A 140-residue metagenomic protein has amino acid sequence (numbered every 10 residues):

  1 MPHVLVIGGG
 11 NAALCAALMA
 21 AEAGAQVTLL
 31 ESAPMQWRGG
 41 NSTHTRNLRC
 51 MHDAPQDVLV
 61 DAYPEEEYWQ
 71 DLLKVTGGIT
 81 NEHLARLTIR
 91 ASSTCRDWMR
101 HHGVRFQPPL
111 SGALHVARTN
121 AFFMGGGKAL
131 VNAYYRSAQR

Functional and structural regions predicted by a protein language model:
M1-A12, T28: Beta1/beta-strand and adjacent pyrophosphate-binding region of the FAD-binding site in flavoprotein oxidoreductases
A12-A13, L130: Catalytic-loop motifs flanking and including active-site residues across diverse enzymes
A16-A17, R96: Generic hydrophobic/aromatic pocket-lining and core-packing "Φ" positions
A20: Aromatic pocket-lining residues of Rossmann-like dinucleotide-binding sites
S32-R140: Conserved N-terminal/central alpha/beta ligand/cofactor-binding core
